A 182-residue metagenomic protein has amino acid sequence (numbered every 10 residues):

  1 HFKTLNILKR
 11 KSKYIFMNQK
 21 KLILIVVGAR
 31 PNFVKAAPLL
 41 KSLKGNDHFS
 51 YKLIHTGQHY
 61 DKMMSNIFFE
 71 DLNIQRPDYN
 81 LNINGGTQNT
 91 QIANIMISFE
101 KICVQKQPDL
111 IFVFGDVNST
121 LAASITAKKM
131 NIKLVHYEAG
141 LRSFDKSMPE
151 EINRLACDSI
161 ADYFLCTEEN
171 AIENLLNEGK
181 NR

Functional and structural regions predicted by a protein language model:
H1-F16: N-terminal amphipathic/basic-hydrophobic helices that include classical n-h-c signal peptides and signal-anchor
F16-G57: N-terminal subdomain of nucleotide-sugar transferases
L22, D109-L110: Structural motif
F49-Q91: Conserved nucleotide-sugar phosphate-binding/catalytic loop shared by glycosyltransferases and other
Q88-Q107: An amphipathic, basic-hydrophobic alpha-helix
F112-M130: An aromatic- and histidine-rich active-site surface loop
I132-R182: Active-site-proximal region of nucleotide-activated glycan assembly enzymes, centered on histidine/acidic-rich loops
